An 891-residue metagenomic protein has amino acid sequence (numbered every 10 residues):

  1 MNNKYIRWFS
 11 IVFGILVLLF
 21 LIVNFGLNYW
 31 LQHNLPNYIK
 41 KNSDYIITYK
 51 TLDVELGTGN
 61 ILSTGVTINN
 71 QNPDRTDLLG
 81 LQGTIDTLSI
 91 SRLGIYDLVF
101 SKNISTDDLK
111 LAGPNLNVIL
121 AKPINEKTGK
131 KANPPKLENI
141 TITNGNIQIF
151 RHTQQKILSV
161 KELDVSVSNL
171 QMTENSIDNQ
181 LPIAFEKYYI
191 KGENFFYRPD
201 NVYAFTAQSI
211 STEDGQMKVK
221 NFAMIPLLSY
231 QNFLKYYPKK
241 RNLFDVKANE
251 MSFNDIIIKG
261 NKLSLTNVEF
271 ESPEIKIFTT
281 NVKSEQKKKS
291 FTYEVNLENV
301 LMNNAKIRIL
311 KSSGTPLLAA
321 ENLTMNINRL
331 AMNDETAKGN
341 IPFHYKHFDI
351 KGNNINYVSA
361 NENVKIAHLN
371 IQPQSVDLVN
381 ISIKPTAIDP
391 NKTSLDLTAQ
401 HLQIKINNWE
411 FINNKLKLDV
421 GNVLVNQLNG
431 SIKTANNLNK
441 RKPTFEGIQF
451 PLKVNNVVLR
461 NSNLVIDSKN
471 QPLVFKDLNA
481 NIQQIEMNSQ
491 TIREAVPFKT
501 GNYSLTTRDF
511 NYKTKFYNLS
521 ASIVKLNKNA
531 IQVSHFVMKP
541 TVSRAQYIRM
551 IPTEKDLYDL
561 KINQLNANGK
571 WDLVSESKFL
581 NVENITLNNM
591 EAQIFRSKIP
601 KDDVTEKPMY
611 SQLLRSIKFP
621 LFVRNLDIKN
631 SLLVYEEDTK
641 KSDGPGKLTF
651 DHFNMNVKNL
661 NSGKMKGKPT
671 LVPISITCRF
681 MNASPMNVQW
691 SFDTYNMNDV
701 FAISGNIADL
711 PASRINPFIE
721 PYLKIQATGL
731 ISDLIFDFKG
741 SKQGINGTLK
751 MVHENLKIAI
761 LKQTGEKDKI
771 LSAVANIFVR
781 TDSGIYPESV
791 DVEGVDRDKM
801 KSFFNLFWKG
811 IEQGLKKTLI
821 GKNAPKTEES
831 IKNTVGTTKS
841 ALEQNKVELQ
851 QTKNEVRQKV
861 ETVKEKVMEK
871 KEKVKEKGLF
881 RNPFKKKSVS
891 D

Functional and structural regions predicted by a protein language model:
N2-D44, Q154-D164, I177, G314-P316 (+3 more regions): N-terminal type II signal-anchor transmembrane helix that functions as the membrane-insertion/stop-transfer segment
N2-I11, Q689-Y695, D699-N706, P717-D891: Extended terminal
Y45-I46, K50-P123, K127-L163, S168-A223 (+12 more regions): Flexible beta-edge/linker motif
N69-N70, I225-P226, K384-P385, L438 (+4 more regions): Short, surface-exposed beta-strand-loop junctions and turns on beta-sheet-rich folds
T128-H152, K287-S312, P342, P443-N470 (+5 more regions): Solvent-exposed beta-strand/coil patches in large extracellular/periplasmic or lumenal scaffold regions
V165, Q180-F185, R241, T324-M325 (+10 more regions): Beta-propeller and related beta-repeat scaffolds in trafficking/envelope systems
I225, E271, I275, K384 (+4 more regions): Short, solvent-exposed aromatic-acidic interface loops
R544-Q546: Cytosolic Rossmann-like ligand/nucleotide-binding regulatory domains
